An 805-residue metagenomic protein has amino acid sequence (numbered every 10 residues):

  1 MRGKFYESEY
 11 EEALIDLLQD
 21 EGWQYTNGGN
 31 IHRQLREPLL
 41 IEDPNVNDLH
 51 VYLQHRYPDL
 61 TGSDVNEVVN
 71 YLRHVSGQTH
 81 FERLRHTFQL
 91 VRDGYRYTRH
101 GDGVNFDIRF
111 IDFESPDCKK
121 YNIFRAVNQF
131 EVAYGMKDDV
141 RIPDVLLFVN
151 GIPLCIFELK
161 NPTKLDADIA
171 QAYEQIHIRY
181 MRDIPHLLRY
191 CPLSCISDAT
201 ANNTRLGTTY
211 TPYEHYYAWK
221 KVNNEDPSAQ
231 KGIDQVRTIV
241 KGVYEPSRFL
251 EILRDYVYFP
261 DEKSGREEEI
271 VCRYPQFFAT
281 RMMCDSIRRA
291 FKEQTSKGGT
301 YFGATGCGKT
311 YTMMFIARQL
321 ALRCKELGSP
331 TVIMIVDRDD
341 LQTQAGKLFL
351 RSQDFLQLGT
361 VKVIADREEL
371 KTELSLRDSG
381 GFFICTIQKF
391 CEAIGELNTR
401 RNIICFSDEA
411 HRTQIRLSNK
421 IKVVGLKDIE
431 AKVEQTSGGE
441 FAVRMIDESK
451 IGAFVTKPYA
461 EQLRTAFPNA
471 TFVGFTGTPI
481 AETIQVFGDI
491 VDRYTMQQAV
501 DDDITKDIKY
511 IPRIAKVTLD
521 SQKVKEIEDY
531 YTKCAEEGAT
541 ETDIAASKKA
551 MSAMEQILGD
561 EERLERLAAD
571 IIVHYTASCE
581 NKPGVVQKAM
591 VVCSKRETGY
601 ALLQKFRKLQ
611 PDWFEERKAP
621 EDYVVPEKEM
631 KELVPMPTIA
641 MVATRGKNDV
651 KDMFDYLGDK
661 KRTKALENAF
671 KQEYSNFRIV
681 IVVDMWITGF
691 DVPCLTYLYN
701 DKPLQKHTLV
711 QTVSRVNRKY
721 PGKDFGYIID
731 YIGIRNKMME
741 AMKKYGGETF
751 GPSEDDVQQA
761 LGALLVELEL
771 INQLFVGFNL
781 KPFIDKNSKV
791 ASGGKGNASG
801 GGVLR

Functional and structural regions predicted by a protein language model:
R2-I333, D340, Q344-L356, D378 (+5 more regions): ATP-dependent helicase/translocase motor core
D166-I169, L206-T208, P212-Y217, C391-I394 (+2 more regions): Signature of the SF2 helicase/ATPase Hel1-core->accessory helical subdomain module
C195-I196, F383-C385, C405-F406, T471-T476 (+1 more regions): Structural recognition of the conserved hydrophobic beta-strand(s) that form the central parallel beta-sheet of P-loop
A229-Q235, I484-V586, L602-Q604, K608 (+1 more regions): Interdomain helical connector at the RecA1-RecA2 junction of SF1/SF2 helicase-like NTPases
L350-E396: Inter-Walker segment of RecA-like/P-loop motor cores
D378-C391, E673-T688: Conserved two-lobed SF2 helicase motor
M551-V680: Conserved C-terminal RecA-like helicase domain
Y720-R805: Long, hydrophobic alpha-helical segments
